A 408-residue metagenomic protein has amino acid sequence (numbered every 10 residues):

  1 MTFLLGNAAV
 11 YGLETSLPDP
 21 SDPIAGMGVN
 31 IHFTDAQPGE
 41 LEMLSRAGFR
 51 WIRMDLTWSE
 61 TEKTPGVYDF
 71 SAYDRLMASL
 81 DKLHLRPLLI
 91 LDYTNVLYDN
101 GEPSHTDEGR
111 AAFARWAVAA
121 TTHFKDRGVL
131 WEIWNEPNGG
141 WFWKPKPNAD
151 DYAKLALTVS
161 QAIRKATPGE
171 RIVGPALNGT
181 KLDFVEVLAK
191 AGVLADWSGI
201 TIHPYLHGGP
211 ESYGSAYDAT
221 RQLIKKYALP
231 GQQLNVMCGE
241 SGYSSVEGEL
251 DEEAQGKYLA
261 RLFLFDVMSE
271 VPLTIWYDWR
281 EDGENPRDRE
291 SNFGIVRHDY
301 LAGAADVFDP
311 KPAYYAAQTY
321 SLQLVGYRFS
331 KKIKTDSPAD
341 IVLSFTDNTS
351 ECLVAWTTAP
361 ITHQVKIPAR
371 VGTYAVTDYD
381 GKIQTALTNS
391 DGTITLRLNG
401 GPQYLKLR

Functional and structural regions predicted by a protein language model:
M1-G6: Bacterial N-terminal signal peptides
Y11-R50, D55-T57: Boundary/entry segment of secreted carbohydrate-active catalytic domains
I31, M54, I133, G174 (+4 more regions): Conserved beta-strand positions
E40-S198, H203-H207: Substrate-binding cleft and catalytic face of glycoside hydrolase catalytic domains, especially the flexible beta-alpha
A149-V271: Noncatalytic carbohydrate-binding groove/subsite architecture in carbohydrate-active enzymes
E247-A317, I333-D336: Aromatic/acidic polysaccharide-binding cleft in carbohydrate-active enzymes
K334-Y374, Y379-D380, G401-Q403: Carbohydrate-binding surface patches
L387-R408: C-terminal beta-strand-rich structural cap/linker in extracellular carbohydrate-active enzymes
